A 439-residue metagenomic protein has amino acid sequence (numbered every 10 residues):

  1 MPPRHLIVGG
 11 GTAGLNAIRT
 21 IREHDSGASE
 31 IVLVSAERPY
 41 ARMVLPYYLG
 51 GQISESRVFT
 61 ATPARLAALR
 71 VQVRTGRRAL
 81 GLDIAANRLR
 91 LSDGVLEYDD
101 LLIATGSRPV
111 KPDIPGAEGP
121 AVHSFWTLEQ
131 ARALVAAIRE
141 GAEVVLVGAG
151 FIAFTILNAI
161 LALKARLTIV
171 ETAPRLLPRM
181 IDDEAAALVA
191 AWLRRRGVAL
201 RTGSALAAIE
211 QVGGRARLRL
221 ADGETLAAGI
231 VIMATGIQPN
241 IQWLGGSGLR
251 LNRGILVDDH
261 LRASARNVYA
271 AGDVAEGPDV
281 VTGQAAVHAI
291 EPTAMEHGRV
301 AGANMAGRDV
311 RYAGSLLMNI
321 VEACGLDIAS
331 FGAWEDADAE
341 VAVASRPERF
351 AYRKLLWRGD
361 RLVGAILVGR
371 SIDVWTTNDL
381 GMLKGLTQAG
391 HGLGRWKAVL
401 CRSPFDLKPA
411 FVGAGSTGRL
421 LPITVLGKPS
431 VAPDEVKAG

Functional and structural regions predicted by a protein language model:
M1-Q72, A159-I181: Beta1-alpha1 glycine-rich phosphate/pyrophosphate-binding loop at the start of Rossmann-like nucleotide-binding domains
P2-R4, E23, G51, V274-W375 (+1 more regions): Mid-to-C-terminal Rossmann-like scaffold of FAD/NAD(P)H-dependent oxidoreductases
R4, L226-R250, C324-P409: C-terminal catalytic lobe of FAD-dependent flavoproteins
V8, A79, L96-R108, L167 (+3 more regions): Short hydrophobic core segments
V58-F59, E143, F151-A208, T293-A294 (+1 more regions): Rossmann-like dinucleotide-binding cores of NAD(P)H-dependent redox enzymes
L69-D83, R194-L206: A conserved beta-strand/loop element that lines the FAD pocket in flavoprotein oxidoreductases
T105-L163: Glycine-rich dinucleotide-binding loop and its adjacent helix/turn
E118-A142, G213, R217-R219, E224-V300: FAD-site-proximal beta/loop scaffold in flavoenzymes
